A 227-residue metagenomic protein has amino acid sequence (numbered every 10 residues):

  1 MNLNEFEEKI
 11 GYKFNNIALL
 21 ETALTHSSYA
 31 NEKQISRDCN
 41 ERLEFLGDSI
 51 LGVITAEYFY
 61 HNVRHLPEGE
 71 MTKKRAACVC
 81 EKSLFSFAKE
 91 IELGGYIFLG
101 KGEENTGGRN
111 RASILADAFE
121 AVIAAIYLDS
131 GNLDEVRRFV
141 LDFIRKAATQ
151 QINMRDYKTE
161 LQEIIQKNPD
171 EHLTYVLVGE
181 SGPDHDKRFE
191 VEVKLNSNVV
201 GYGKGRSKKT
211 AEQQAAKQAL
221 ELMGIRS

Functional and structural regions predicted by a protein language model:
M1-S227: Double-stranded RNA-binding/processing signature
